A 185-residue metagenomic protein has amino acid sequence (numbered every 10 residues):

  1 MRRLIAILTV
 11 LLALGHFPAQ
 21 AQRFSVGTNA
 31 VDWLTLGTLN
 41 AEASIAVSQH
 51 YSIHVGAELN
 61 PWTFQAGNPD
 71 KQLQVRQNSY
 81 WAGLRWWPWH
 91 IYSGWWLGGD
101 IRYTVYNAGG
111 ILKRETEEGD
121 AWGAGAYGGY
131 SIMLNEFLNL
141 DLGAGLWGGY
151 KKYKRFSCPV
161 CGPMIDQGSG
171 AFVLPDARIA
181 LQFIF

Functional and structural regions predicted by a protein language model:
M1-L4: Positively charged n-region of N-terminal signal peptides that target proteins for export
A6-V10, L14: Hydrophobic helical h-region of N-terminal Sec-dependent signal peptides in bacterial secretory/periplasmic proteins
H16-A21: Sec/Tat signal peptide C-region and signal peptidase I cleavage site
Q22-F24, T35-L39, Q74-Y80, E118-A124 (+1 more regions): Residues that define the transmembrane beta-barrel architecture of outer-membrane proteins
R23-V26, Q65-G67, G109-L112, V160-I165: Extracytoplasmic loops and strand-loop junctions of Gram-negative outer membrane beta-barrel proteins
S25-E42, N60, I91: Solvent-exposed loop/turn segments connecting transmembrane beta-strands in outer-membrane beta-barrel proteins
I45-L142, A180-F183: Gram-negative (and chloroplast) outer-membrane scaffold detector with strong preference for beta-barrel transmembrane
N135-F185: Predominantly the C-terminal beta-signal and adjacent terminal strand-loop region of outer-membrane beta-barrel
